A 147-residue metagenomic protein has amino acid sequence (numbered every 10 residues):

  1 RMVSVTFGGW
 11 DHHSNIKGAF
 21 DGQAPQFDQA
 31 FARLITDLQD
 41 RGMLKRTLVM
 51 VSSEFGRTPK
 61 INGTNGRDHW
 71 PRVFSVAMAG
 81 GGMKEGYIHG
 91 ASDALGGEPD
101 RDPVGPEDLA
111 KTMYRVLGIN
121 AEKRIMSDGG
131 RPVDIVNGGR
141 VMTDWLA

Functional and structural regions predicted by a protein language model:
R1-A147: Ligand-binding pockets and gating/stacking loops
